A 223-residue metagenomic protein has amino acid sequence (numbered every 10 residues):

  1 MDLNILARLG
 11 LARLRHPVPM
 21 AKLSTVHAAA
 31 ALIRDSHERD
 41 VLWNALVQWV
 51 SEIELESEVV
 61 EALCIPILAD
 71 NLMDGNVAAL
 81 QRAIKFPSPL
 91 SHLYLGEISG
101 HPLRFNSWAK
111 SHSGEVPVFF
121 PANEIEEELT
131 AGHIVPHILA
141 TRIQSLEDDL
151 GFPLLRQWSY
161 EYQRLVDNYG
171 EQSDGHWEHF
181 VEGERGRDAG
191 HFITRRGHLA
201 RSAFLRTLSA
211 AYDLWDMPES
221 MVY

Functional and structural regions predicted by a protein language model:
M1, R13-H16: Short charge-dense sequence patches
M1-D2, V60-Y223: Long internal repeat-built scaffold domains in very large eukaryotic proteins
L3-L11, S36-Q48, D74-Q81: Amphipathic alpha-helical scaffolding segments comprising HEAT/armadillo-like alpha-solenoid repeats
L6-G10, K22, V59-L63: Short runs of predominantly hydrophobic/aromatic residues within well-ordered alpha helices that form helix-helix
H16-P17, A28-S36, W49, I65-M73 (+1 more regions): Residue-level signature of the C-terminal ends
P17-M20, E52-S57, P87-S88: Short inter-helical turns and helix N-cap capping residues of alpha-solenoid HEAT/ARM repeat scaffolds
T25: Short, surface-exposed polybasic-aromatic patches that bind anionic ligands, especially phosphate groups
L46-S51, L55-P66: Extended helix-rich, non-globular scaffold segments
